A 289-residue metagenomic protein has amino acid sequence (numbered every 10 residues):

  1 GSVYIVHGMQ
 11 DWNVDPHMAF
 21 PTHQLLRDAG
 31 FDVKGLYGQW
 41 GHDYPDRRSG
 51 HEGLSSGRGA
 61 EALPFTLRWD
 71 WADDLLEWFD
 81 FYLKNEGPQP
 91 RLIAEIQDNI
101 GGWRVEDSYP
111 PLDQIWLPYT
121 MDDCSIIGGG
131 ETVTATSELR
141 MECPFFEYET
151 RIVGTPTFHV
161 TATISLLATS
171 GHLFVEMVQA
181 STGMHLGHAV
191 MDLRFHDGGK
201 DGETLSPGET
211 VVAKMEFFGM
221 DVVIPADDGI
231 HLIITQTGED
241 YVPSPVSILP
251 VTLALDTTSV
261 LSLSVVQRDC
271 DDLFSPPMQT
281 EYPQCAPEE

Functional and structural regions predicted by a protein language model:
G1, A29-F31: A short helix->loop->beta-strand "cap" motif at the edges of active sites that frequently abuts
G1-V3, Q114: Short, proline-enriched alpha-helix->beta-strand connector loops that line the catalytic pocket of alpha/beta-hydrolase
Y4, K34-L36, E176, H231: A structural signal for isolated positions on well-ordered beta-strands in alpha/beta enzyme cores
I5-H7, D11: Short beta-strand/loop motif that positions the catalytic acidic residue of the alpha/beta-hydrolase fold
W12-F20: Conserved alpha/beta-hydrolase "acid-adjacent" motif
P21-A29: Short, surface-exposed basic-aromatic patches at helix termini and helix-loop junctions that form
D32-L117: C-terminal catalytic histidine-bearing segment of alpha/beta-hydrolase fold enzymes
T120-E289: Intrinsically disordered, low-complexity Ser/Thr/Gly-rich stretches
